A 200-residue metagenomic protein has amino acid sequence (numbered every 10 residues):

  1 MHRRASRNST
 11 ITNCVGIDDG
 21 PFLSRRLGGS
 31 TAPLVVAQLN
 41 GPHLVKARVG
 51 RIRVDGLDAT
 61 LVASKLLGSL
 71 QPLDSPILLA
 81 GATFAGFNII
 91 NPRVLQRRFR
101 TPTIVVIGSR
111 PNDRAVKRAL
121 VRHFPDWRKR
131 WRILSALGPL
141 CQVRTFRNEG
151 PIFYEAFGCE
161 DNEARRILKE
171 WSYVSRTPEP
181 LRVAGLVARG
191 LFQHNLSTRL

Functional and structural regions predicted by a protein language model:
H2-L27: Two-metal-ion RNase H-like nuclease active-site motif
S9, T31, V54, D58-V62 (+3 more regions): Conserved active-site and cofactor/substrate-binding residues in soluble primary-metabolism enzymes
G16, V36-Q38, V105: Structural beta-sheet core signal
G20-L23, G81-I90, S109-N112, C159-D161: Gly/Ser/Thr-rich loops at beta-strand to alpha-helix junctions that form or flank small-molecule/cofactor-binding
G28-A85: A glycine-rich, hydrophobic loop/mini-helix early in the fold
S69-I107: Ordered, amphipathic secondary-structure segments that act as subunit-interaction surfaces in large macromolecular
N91-P151: Long, charge-dense
Y154-L200: Charge-patterned, long linear interaction tracts outside catalytic cores
